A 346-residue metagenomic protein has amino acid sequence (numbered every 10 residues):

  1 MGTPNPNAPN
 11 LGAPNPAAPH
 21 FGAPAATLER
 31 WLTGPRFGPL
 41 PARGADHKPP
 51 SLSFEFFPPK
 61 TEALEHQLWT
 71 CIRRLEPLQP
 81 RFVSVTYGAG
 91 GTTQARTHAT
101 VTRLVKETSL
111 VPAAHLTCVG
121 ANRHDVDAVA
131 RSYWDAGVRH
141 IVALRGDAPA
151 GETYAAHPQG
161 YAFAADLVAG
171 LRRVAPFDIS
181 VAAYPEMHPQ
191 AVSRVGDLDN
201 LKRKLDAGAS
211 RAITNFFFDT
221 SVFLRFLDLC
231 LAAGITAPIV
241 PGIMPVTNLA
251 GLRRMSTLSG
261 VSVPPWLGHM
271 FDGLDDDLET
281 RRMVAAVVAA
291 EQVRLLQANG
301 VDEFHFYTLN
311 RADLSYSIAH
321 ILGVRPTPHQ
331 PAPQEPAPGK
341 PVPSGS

Functional and structural regions predicted by a protein language model:
G2-N5, N10-G22, E335: Asparagine/serine/threonine-enriched low-complexity, disordered tracts, especially those forming N-linked glycosylation
P19-V85: Conserved N-terminal beta1-alpha1 strand-loop-helix module at the mouth
A25-G38, P158-Y184, T236-A286, E291 (+2 more regions): Active-site pocket-lining/capping segments in soluble small-molecule metabolic enzymes
S51-Q67, P112-H124, S180-G196, G273-V287: Active-site mouth loops of central-metabolism enzymes
E55, V83, Y133, K204 (+3 more regions): Conserved, mostly hydrophobic/aromatic
F56-P59, T86-G90, H115-A121, G146-D147 (+4 more regions): Active-site beta-loop-alpha junctions enriched in small/polar residues
E62-L75, T97, R123-R131, S193-R203 (+1 more regions): Short, acidic/polar
L64-E65, G91-R103, N122-A128, A148-L171 (+4 more regions): Active-site-adjacent beta->alpha loops and helix N-cap segments on the catalytic face of soluble alpha/beta enzymes
